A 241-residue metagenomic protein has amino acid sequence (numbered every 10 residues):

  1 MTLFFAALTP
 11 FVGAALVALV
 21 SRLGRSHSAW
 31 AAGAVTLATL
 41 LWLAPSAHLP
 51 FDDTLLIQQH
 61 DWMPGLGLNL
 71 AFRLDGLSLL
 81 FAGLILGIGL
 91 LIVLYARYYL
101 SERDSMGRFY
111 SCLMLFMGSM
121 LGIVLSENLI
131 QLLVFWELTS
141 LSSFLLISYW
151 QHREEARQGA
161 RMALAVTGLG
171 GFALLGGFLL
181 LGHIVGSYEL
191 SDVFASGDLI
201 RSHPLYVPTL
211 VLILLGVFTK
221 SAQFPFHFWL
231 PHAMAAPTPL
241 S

Functional and structural regions predicted by a protein language model:
M1-S241: ...captures the hydrophobic TM-helix bundle architecture rather than a specific catalytic motif, and can also fire on
